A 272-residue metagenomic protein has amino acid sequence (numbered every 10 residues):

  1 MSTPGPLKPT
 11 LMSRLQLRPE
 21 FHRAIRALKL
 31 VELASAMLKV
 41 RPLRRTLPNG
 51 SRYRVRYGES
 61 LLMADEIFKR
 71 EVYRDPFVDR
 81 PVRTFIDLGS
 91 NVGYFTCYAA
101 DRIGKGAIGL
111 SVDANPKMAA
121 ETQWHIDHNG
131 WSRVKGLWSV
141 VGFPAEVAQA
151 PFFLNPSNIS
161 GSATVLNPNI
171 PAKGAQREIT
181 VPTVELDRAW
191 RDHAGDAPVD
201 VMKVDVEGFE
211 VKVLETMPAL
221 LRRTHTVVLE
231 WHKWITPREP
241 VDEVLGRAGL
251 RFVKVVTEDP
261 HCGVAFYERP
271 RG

Functional and structural regions predicted by a protein language model:
M1-G272: Phosphate/nucleotide-binding beta-alpha loop and adjacent structural elements of enzyme active sites
